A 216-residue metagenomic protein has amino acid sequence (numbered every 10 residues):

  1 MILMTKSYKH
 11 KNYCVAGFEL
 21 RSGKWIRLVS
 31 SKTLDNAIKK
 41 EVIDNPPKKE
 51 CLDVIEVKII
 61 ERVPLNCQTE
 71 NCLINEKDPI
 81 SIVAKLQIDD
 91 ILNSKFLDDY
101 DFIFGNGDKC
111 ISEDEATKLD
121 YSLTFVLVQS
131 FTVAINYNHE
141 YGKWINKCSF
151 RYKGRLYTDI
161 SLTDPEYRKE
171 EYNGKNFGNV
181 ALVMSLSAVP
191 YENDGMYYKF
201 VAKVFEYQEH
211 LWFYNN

Functional and structural regions predicted by a protein language model:
M1-V57: N-terminal ordered "arm"
D53, K58-I135, H139-N216: OB-fold/S1-family single-stranded nucleic acid-binding modules
